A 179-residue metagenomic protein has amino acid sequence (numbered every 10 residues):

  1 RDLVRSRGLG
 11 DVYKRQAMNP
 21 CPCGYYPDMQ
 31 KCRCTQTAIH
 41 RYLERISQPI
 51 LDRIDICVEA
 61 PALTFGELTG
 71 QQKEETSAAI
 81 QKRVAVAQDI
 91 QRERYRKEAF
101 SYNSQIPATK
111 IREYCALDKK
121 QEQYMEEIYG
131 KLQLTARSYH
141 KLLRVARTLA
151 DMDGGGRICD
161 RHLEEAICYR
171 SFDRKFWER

Functional and structural regions predicted by a protein language model:
R1-Y13: Single conserved hydrophobic/aromatic residue that forms the stacking wall/gate of nucleotide- or nucleobase-binding
D11-R179: Basic, amphipathic alpha-helical bundle interface domains used for macromolecular binding and assembly
